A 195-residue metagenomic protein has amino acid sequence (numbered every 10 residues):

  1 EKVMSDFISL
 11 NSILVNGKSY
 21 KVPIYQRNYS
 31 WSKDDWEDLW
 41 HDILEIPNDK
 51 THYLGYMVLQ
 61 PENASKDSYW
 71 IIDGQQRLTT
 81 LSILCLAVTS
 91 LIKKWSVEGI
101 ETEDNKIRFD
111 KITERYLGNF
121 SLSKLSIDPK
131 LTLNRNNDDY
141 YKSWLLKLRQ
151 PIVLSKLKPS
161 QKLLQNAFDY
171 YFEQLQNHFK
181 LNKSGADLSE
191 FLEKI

Functional and structural regions predicted by a protein language model:
E1-I195: Glycine- and hydrophobic-rich flexible loops that cap the catalytic core of alpha/beta enzyme folds
